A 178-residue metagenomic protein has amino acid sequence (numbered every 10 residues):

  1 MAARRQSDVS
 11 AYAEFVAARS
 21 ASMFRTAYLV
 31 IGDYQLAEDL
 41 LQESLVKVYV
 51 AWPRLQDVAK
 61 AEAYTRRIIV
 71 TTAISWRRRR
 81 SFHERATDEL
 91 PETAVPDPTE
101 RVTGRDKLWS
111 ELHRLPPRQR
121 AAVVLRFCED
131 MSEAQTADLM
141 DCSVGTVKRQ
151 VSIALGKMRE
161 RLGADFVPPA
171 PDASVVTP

Functional and structural regions predicted by a protein language model:
M1-R25, Q35-E38: A short, charge-rich alpha-helical start-of-domain segment used by transcription regulators
A2-A3, A11, D138, G156-P178: C-terminal edge and immediately downstream basic/flexible tail or linker adjoining helix-turn-helix-like DNA-binding
A2-A3, S10, E14, R80 (+1 more regions): Acidic, proline/glycine-rich intrinsically disordered inter-domain spacer in sigma factors
R4, H113, P117, E129-R149 (+1 more regions): Helix-turn-helix DNA-binding module
R5, E43-K60, R79-S81: Sigma70-family region 2
D39-V46, A59-T71: Structural recognition of an alpha-helix C-terminal capping motif at a helix-to-coil junction
P53-Q56, R67-D88, E100-R101: Arg/Lys-rich amphipathic alpha helix in sigma70-family domain 2
A122-R126: A short pre-motif secondary-structure segment
